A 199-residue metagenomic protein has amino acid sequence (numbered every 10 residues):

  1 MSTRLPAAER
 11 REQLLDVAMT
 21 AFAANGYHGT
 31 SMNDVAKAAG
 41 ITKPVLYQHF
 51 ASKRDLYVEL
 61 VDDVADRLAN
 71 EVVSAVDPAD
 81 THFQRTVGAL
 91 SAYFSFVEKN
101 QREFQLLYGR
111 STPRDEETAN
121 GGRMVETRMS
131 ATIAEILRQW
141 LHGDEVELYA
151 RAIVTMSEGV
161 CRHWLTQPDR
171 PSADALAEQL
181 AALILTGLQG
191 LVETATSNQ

Functional and structural regions predicted by a protein language model:
M1-E9, V192-Q199: N-terminal intrinsically disordered/low-complexity leader segments
Q13, V17, A21-D55, E59: Helix-turn-helix
V58-V64, E71, L107, G121-G122: Alpha-helical DNA-contacting segments of helix-turn-helix folds
E59, V73-Q101, Q139-L141, A150-I153 (+1 more regions): Hydrophobic alpha-helical connector segments
D66-A69, G88, E116-L141, E147-A152 (+2 more regions): Amphipathic alpha-helical packing segments from all-alpha helical-bundle domains
F96-E117, A134, G159-T166: Amphipathic alpha-helical segments used for helix-helix packing
Q105-Y108, A173, T196-S197: Short, hydrophobic secondary-structure boundary micro-motifs
